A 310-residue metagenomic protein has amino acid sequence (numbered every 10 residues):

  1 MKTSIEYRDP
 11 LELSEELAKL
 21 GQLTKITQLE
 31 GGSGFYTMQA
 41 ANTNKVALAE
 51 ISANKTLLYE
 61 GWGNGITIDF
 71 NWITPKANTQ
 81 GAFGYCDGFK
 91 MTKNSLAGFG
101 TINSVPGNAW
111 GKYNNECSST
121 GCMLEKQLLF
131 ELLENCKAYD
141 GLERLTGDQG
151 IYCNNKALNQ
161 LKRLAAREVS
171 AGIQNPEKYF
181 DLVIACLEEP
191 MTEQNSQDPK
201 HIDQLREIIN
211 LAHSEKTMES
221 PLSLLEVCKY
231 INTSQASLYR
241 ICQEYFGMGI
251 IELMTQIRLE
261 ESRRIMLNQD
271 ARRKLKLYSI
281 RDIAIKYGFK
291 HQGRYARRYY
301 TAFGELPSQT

Functional and structural regions predicted by a protein language model:
M1-S33, F70-W72, N78-M218, S223-L225 (+4 more regions): Alpha-helical bundle regulatory/interaction domains
G32-S33, M38, N42, V46-G65 (+1 more regions): Conserved short histidine dyad/triad with adjacent acidic residue
N42, K229, E244, I285 (+1 more regions): Short polybasic/polar patches that bind polyanions
N54-L58, P75-Q80: A short acidic, glycine/proline-enriched capping/turn motif at secondary-structure boundaries, especially helix N-cap
L238: Helix-turn-helix DNA-binding module
I241, Y245-E261, I265-M266, R294 (+1 more regions): Alpha-helical DNA-contacting segments of helix-turn-helix folds
